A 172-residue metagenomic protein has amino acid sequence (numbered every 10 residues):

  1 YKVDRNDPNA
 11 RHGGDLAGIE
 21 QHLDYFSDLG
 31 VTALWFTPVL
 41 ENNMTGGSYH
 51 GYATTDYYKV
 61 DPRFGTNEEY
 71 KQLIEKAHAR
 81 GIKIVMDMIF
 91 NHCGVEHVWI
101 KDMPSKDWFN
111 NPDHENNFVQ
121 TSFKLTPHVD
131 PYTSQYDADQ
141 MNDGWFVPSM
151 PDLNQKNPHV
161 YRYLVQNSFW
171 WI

Functional and structural regions predicted by a protein language model:
Y1-T32, P38-I172: Substrate-binding/active-site clefts of carbohydrate-active enzymes
